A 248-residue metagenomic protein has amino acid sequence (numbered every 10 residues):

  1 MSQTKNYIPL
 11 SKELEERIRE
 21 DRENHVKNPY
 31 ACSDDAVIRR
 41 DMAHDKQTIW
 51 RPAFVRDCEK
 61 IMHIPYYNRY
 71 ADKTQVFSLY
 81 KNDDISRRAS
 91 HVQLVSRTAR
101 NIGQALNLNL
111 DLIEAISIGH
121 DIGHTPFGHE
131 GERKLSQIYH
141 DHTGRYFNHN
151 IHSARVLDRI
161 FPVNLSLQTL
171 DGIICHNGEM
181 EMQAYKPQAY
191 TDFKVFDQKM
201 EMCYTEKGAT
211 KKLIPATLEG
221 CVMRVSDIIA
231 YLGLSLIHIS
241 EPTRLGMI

Functional and structural regions predicted by a protein language model:
S2-N164, I173-N177, E181, F196-D197 (+1 more regions): An N-terminal structural lobe/cap that precedes and organizes the functional/catalytic core across diverse proteins
Y70-A71, M182-A184, Y231-L234, S240: Short helix/loop capping segments that flank catalytic or ligand/cofactor-binding pockets
V76, I85, K186-Q188, I237: Surface-exposed beta-strand edges and their flanking turn/coil or helix-capping segments
H124-T125, V225, Y231-L232, L245: General alpha-helical segment detector with a strong preference for membrane-spanning helices and helix-boundary regions
L135, L234-S235: Short hydrophobic alpha-helical segments that form membrane-spanning helices or hydrophobic packing faces of helical
A154-A230: Histidine/acidic-rich helix-loop-helix segments that form or flank divalent-metal centers in metalloenzyme catalytic
I237-I248: Single conserved hydrophobic/aromatic residue that forms the stacking wall/gate of nucleotide- or nucleobase-binding
